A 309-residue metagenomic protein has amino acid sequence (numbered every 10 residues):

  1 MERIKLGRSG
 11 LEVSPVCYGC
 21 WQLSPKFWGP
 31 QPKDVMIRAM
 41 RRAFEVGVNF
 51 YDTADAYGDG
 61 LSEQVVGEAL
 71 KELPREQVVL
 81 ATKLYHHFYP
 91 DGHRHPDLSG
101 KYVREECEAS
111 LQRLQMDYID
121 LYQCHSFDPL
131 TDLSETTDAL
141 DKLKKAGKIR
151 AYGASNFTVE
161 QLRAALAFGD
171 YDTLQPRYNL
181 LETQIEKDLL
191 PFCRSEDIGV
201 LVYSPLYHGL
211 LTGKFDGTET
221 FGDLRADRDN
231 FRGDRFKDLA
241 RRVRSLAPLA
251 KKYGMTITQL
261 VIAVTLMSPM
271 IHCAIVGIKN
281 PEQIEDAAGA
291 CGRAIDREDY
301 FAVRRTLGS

Functional and structural regions predicted by a protein language model:
M1-V78: N-terminal binding-site loop/beta-alpha segment at the start of enzyme catalytic domains that lines or forms
R3, F127-S309: Beta/alpha (TIM)-barrel catalytic core signal, keyed to glycine-rich beta->alpha loops juxtaposed to Asp/Glu that bind
Q22-F27, H87-H93, L211, D286: A short acidic, helix-capping loop that chelates divalent metal ions and anchors anionic groups
W28-V35, L61, V65, R94-E105 (+2 more regions): Alpha-helix N-cap and loop-to-helix initiation/capping positions
P30-A43, L98-L114, T158-A164: Short, acidic/polar
R42, V46, R113-L114, G147 (+1 more regions): Structural motif
L73-G100, H125: Structural motif corresponding to the early beta-alpha repeats
L111-P129: Active-site groove signature of glycoside hydrolases
